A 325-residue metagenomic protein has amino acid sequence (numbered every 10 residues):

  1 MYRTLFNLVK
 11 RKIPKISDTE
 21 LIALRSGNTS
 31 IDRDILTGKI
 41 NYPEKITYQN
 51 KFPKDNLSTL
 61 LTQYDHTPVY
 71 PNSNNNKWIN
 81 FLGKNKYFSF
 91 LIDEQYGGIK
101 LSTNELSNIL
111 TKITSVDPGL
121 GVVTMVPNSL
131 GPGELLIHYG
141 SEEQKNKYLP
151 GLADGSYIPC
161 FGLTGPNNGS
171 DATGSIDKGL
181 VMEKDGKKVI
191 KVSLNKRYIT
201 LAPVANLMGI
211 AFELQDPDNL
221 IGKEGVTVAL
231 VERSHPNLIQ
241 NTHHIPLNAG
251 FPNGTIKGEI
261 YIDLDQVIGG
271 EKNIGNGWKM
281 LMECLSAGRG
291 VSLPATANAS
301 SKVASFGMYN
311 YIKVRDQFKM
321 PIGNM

Functional and structural regions predicted by a protein language model:
M1-P127, E134-S156, S170, G186: Amphipathic, small/basic residue-rich leader segments at the start of a protein or domain
A23-R25, I99-S102, S170-A172, S193 (+7 more regions): Short helix/loop capping segments that flank catalytic or ligand/cofactor-binding pockets
Y64-V69, S89-Q95, I113-P118, S129-E134 (+6 more regions): Glycine- and acidic
C160-L180: A gly/ser-rich beta-alpha-beta helix-loop segment of oxidoreductase catalytic cores
N167-S170, Y198-P203, H244-N253: Short Gly/Pro-enriched turn/cap motifs at secondary-structure boundaries
K188-L238: A short core secondary-structure module
P236-Y261: Flexible, small-/acidic-enriched active-site or ligand-binding loops
T255-R289, F306-N324: A glycine-rich, basic-preceded beta-loop-alpha segment at the flavin cofactor/substrate interface of flavin-utilizing
